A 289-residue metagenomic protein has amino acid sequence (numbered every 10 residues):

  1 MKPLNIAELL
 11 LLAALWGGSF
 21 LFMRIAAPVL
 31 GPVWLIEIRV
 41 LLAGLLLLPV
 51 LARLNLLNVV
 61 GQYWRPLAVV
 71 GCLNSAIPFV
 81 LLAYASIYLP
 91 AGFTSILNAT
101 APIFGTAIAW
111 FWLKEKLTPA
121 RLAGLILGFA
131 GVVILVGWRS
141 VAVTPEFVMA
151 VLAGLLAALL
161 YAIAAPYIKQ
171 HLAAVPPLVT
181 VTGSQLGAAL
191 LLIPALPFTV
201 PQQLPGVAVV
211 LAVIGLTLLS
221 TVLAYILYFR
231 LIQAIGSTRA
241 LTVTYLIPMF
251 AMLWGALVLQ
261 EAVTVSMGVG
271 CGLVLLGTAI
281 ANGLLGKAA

Functional and structural regions predicted by a protein language model:
M1-W34, V143-Q170, A289: Glycine-/small-residue-enriched transmembrane alpha-helix faces in small-molecule transporters and effluxers
L15, S19-F20, L48-N98, I134 (+1 more regions): Specific transmembrane alpha-helical segments of multi-pass solute transporters/efflux pumps, especially DMT/EamA
A26, L35, R39, A85 (+8 more regions): Hydrophobic/aromatic residues within transmembrane alpha-helices of multi-pass small-molecule transporters
A27-I77, F104, L160-A164, V181-T199 (+2 more regions): Transmembrane alpha-helices of multi-pass small-molecule transport proteins
I36-I38, S75, F79, F93-T100 (+2 more regions): Helix-helix packing/entry segments at the starts of transmembrane helices
L46-N58, A101-I126, M249-V269: C-terminal transmembrane-helix exit sites in multi-pass transporters
L47, A68, I108, A120-R139 (+4 more regions): Hydrophobic transmembrane alpha-helices of multi-pass small-molecule transport proteins
L47, G105-A107, F111, A142-T199 (+2 more regions): Transmembrane alpha-helical segments that form core, pore/gating elements of small-molecule transporters/exporters
